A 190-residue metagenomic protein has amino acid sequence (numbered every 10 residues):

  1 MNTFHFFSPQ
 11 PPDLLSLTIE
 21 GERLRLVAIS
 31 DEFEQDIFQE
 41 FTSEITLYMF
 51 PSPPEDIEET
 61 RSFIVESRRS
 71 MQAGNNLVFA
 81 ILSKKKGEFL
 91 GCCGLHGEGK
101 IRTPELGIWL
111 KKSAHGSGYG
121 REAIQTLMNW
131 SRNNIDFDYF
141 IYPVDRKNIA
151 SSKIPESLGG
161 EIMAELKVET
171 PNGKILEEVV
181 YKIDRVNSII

Functional and structural regions predicted by a protein language model:
M1-L47, V78, L82-I190: Acyl-donor (CoA/ACP) binding surface of acyl/acetyltransferases
T46-E66, F79: Conserved GNAT-fold acetyl-CoA-binding loop/helix
E66-R68, G94: Short secondary-structure capping micro-motifs at structural edges
R69-G74: Short loop/turn motifs at secondary-structure junctions and domain boundaries
